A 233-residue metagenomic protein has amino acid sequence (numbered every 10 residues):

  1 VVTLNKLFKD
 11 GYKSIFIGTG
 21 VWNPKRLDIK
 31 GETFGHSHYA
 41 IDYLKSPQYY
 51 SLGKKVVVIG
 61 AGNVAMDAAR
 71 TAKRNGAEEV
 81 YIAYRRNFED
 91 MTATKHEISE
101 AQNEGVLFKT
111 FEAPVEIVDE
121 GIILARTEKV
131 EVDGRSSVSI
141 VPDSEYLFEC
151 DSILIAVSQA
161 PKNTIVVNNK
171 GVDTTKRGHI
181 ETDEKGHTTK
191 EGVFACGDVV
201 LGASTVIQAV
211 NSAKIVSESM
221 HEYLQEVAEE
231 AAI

Functional and structural regions predicted by a protein language model:
V1-K13, T94-L107, E120, L147: N-terminal Rossmann-like dinucleotide/flavin-binding domain of flavoprotein oxidoreductases that bind FAD/FMN
V1-K30, V115-I123, E128, S152-L154 (+1 more regions): Feature captures the FAD/FMN-dependent oxidoreductase FAD-binding
W22, V64, F88: Conserved Rossmann-like nucleotide-cofactor binding loop
T33-G53, V132-A203: FAD-site-proximal beta/loop scaffold in flavoenzymes
Y50-E78: Rossmann-like NAD(P)H-binding beta-loop-alpha module
A61, Y84-N87, D198: Cofactor-binding loop segments of dinucleotide-utilizing enzymes, especially the Rossmann-like FAD- and NAD(P)+-binding
A69-E116, A228-I233: Rossmann-like dinucleotide-binding cores of NAD(P)H-dependent redox enzymes
C196-A228: A conserved FAD-binding loop/helix module that cradles the flavin
